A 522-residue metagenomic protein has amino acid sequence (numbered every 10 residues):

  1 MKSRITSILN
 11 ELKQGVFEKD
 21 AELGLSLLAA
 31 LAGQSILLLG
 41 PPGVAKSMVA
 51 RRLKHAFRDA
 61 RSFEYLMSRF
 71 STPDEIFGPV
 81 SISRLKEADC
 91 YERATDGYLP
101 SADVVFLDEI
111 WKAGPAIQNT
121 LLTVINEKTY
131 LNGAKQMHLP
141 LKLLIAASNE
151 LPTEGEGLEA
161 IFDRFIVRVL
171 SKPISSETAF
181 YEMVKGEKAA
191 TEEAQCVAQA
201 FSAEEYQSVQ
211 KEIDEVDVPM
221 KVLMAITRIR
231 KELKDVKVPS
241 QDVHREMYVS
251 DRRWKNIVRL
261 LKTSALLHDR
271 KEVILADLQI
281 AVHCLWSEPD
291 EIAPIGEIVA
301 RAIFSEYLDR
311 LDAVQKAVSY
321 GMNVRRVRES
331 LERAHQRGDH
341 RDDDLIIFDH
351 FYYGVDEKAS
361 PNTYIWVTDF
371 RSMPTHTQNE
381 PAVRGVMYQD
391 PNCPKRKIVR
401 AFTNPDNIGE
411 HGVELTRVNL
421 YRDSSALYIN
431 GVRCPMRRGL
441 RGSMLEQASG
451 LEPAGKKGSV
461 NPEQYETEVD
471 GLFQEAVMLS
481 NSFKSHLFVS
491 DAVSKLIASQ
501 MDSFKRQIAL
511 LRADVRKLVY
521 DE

Functional and structural regions predicted by a protein language model:
K2, G15-V16, V169-D242, R270-K271: Conserved C-terminal "switch" segment of AAA+ ATPases
K2-P41: Pre-Walker A (pre-P-loop) alpha-helix and adjacent loop at the N terminus of AAA/AAA+ ATPase modules, a conserved
E18, S26, L38, S47 (+7 more regions): Conserved RecA-like P-loop NTPase ATPase core
L27-R69: Walker A/P-loop
R69-P100: Short glycine-rich substrate-engagement loop in P-loop NTPases that contacts/grips substrate
S83-C90, V104-I117, T123-A200, Q210: Canonical AAA+ ATPase core
E215-D217, E232-E306: C-terminal helical "lid" subdomain and adjoining coupling/linker elements of P-loop NTPases
A293-E522: Terminal-proximal interaction/regulatory segments of ATP-powered molecular machines
